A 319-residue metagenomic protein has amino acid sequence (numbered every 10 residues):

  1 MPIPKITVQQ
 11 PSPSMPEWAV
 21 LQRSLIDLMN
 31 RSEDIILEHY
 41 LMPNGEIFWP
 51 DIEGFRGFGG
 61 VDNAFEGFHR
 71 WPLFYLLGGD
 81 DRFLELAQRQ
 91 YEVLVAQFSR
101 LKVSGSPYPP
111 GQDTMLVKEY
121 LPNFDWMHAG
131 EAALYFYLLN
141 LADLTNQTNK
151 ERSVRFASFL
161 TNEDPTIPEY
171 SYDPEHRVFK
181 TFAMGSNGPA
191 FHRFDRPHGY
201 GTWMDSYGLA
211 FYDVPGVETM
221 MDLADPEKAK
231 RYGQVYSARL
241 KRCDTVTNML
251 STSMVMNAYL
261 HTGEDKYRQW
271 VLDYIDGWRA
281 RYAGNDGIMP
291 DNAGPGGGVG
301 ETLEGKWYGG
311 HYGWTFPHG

Functional and structural regions predicted by a protein language model:
M1-G319: Glycan-recognition and catalytic cores of secretory/periplasmic carbohydrate-active enzymes
